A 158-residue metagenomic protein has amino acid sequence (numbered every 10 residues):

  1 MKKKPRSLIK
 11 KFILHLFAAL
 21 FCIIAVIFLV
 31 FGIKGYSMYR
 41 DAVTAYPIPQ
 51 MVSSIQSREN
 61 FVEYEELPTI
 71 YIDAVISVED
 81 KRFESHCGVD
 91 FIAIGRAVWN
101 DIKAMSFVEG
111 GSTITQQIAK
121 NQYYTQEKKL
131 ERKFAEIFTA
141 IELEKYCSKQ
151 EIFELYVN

Functional and structural regions predicted by a protein language model:
M1-N158: Juxtamembrane regions of bacterial inner-membrane/periplasmic proteins, predominantly the peptidoglycan biogenesis
